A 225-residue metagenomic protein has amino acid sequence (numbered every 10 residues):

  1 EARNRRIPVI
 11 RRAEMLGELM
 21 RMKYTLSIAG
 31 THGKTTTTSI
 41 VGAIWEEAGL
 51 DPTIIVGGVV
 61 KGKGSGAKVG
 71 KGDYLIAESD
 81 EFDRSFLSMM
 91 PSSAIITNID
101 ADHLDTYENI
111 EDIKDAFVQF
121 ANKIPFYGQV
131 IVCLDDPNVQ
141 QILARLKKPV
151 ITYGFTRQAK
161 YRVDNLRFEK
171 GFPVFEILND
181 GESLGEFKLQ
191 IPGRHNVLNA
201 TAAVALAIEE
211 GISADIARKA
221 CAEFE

Functional and structural regions predicted by a protein language model:
E1-L134, N138-P149, T201, E210: Phosphate-binding loop of NTP-binding sites
A101, Y107-K114, G128-Q129, A144-E225: Adenine nucleotide phosphate-binding catalytic loops in nucleotide-utilizing enzymes
